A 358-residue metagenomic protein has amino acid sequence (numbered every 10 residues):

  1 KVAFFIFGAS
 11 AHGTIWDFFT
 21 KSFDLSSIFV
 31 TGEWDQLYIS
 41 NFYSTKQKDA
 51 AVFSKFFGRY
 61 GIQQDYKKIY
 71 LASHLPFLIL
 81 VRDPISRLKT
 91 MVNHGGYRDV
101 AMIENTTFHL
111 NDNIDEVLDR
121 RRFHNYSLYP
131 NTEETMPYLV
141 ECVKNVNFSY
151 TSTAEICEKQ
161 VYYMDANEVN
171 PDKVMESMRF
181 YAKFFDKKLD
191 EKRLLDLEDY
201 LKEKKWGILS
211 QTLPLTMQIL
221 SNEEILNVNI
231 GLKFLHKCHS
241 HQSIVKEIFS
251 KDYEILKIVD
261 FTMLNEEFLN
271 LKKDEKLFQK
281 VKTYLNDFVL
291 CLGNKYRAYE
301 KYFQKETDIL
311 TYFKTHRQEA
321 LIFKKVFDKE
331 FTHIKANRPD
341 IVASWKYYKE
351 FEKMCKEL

Functional and structural regions predicted by a protein language model:
K1, F185-L358: PAPS-dependent sulfotransferases, especially Golgi type II membrane carbohydrate sulfotransferases
K1-F56, Q318-K346, E350-K353, E357-L358: PAPS-dependent sulfotransferase catalytic core
A3, A9-A11, A50-A51, G58 (+10 more regions): A sequence-composition feature that detects small, non-aromatic residues
T14, T20, T31, T45 (+12 more regions): Residue-identity detector for threonine
E33, R59-I62, G96, N294: Intrinsically disordered, low-complexity regions
Y38-R82: Conserved nucleotide-sensing/catalytic segment adjacent to the nucleotide-binding pocket in NTP-handling enzymes
F42, K46-Q47, G61-Q64, P130-E133 (+5 more regions): Generic alpha-helical secondary structure signal
Y66-I255, V259-F261, K273: PAPS-dependent sulfotransferase catalytic domain
